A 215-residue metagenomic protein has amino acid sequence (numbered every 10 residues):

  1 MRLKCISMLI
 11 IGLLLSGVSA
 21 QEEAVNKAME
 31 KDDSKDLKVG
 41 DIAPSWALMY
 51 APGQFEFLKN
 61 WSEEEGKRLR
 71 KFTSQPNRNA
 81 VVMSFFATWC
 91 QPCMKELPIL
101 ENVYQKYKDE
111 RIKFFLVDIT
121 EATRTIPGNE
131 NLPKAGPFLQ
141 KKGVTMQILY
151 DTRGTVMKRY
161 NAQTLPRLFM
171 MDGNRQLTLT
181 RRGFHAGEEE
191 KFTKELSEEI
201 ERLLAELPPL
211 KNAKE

Functional and structural regions predicted by a protein language model:
M1-W61, L179-R181, N212-E215: N-terminal targeting signals for export/organelle localization
A47-V81: A short beta-strand-turn-helix
W61-E64, Q163, F184: A generic structural motif
V82-M83, F114, L168: Hydrophobic beta-strand anchors of alpha/beta hydrolase catalytic cores
S84-C90, D118-T120: Aromatic-flanked redox-active Cys/Sec active sites in thiol-based oxidoreductases, especially the WC-centered
M94-K141, T152-R159: Structural microenvironment flanking redox-active thiols in thiol-disulfide oxidoreductases
G143-Q147, N161-F169: Structural micro-motif
M170-E215: Thiol-/selenol-based redox modules, centered on thioredoxin-like and closely related oxidoreductase domains
